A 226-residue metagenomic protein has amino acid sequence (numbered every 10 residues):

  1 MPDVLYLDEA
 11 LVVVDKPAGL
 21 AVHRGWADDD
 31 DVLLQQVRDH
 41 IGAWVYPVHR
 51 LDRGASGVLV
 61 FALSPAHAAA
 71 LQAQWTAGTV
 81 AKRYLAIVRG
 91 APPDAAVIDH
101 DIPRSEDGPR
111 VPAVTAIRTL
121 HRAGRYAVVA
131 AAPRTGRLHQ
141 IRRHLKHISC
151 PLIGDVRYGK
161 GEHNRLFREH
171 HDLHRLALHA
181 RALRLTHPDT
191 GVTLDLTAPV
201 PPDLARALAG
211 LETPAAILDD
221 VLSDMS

Functional and structural regions predicted by a protein language model:
M1-S226: RNA pseudouridine synthases
